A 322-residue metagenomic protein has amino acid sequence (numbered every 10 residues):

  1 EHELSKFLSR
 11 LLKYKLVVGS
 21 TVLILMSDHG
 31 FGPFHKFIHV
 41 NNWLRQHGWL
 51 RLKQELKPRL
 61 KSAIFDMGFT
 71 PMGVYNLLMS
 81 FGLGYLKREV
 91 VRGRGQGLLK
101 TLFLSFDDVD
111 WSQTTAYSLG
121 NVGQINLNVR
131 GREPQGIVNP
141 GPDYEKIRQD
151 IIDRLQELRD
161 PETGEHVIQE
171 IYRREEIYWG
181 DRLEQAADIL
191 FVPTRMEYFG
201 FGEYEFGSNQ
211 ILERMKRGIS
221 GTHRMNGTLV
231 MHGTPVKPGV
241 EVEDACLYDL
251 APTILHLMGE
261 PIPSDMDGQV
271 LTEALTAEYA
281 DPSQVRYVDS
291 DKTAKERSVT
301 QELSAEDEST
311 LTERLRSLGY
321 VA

Functional and structural regions predicted by a protein language model:
E1-S5: A conserved hydrophobic secondary-structure block that centers on an alpha-helix together with its immediately flanking
K6-V22, M26-Y204, P252: Secreted, luminal/periplasmic, and some membrane-associated catalytic domains that remodel anionic oxygen-ester
W43, D150, E162-A186, V242-A245 (+2 more regions): Polar, surface-exposed loop/tail segments that function as active-site lids or cofactor/substrate-recognition elements
T194-A251, L257: Low-complexity, glycine/alanine/valine/leucine- and proline-rich hydrophobic stretches
K292-T310: Intrinsically disordered, low-complexity regulatory segments in eukaryotic proteins
S304-A322: Short acidic, low-complexity intrinsically disordered linear motifs used for protein-protein interactions
